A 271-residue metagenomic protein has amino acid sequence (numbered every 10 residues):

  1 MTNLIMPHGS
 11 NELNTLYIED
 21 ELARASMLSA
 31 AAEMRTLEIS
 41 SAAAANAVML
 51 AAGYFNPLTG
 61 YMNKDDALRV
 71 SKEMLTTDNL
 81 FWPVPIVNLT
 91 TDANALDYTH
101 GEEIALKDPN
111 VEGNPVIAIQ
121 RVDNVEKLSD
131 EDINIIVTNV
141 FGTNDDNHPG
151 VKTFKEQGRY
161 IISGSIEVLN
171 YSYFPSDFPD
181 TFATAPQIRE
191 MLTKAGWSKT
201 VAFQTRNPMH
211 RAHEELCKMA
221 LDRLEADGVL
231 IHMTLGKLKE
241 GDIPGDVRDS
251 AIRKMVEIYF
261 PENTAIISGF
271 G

Functional and structural regions predicted by a protein language model:
M1-G271: Nucleotidyltransferase catalytic core that binds NTPs
